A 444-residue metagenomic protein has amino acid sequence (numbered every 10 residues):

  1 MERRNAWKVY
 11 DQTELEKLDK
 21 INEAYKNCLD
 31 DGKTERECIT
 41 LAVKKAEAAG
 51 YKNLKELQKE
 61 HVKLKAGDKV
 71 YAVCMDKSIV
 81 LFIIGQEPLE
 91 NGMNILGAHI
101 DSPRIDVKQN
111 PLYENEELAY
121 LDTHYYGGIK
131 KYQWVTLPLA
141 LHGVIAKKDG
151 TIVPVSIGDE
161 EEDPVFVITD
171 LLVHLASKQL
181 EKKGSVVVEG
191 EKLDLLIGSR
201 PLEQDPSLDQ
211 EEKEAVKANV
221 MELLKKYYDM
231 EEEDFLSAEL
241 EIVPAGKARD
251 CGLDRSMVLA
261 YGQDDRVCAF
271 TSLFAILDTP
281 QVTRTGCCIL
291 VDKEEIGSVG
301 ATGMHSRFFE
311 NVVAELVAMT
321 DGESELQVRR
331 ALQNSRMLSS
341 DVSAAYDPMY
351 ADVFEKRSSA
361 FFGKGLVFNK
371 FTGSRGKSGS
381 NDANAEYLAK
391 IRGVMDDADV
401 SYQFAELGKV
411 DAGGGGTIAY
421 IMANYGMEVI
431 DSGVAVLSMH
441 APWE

Functional and structural regions predicted by a protein language model:
M1-E444: N-terminal hydrophobic/helix-forming segments and targeting peptides
